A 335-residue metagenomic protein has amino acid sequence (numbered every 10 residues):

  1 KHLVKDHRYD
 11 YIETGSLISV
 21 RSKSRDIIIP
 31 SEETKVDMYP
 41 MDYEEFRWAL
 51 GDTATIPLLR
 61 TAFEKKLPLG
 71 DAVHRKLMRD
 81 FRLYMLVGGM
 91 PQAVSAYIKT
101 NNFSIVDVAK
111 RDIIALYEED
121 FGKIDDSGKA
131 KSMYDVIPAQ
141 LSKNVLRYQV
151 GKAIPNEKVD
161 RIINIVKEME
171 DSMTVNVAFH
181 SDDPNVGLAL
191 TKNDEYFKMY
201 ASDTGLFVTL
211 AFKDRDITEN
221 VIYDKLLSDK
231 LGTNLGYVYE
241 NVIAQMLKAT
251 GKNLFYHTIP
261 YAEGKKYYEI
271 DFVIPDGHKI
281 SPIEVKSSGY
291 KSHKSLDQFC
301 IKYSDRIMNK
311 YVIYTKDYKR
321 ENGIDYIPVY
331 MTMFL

Functional and structural regions predicted by a protein language model:
H2-L3, R8, S19-K35, R47-D52: Short regulatory helix/loop adjacent to the ATP-binding pocket of P-loop NTPases
L3, Q140, F299-Y303: Hydrophobic helix-cap positions at the C-terminus of alpha-helices in RecA-like/P-loop ATPase nucleotide-binding cores
R8-Y9, P30-T34, H278-K279, R306-N309: Short glycine-/polar-rich loops that comprise or flank the Walker A/P-loop and associated switch/sensor motifs
E13-S19, D26, Y39-M41, T204-G205 (+1 more regions): A short beta-strand-to-loop transition that corresponds to the Sensor-1 phosphate-sensing loop of AAA+ P-loop ATPases
S19-S24, E44-W48, H293, K319-G323: Switch/connector loops and helix/strand junctions flanking conserved nucleotide-binding motifs in nucleotide-processing
E44, W48-Y239, P260: Interdomain hinge/linker elements that couple catalytic modules in large macromolecular machines
D171-T174, A178-L335: A cross-kingdom feature that marks ATP-driven nucleic-acid transaction machinery
